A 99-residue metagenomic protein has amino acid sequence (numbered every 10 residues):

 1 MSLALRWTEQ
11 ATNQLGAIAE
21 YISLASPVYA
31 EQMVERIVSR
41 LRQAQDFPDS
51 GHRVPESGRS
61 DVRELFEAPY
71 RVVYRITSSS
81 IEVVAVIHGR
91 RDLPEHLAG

Functional and structural regions predicted by a protein language model:
M1-V62, H96-A98: Basic, Lys/Arg-enriched alpha-helical interface segments
E67-Y70, R75-G99: Enriched for short, Lys/Arg-rich terminal
